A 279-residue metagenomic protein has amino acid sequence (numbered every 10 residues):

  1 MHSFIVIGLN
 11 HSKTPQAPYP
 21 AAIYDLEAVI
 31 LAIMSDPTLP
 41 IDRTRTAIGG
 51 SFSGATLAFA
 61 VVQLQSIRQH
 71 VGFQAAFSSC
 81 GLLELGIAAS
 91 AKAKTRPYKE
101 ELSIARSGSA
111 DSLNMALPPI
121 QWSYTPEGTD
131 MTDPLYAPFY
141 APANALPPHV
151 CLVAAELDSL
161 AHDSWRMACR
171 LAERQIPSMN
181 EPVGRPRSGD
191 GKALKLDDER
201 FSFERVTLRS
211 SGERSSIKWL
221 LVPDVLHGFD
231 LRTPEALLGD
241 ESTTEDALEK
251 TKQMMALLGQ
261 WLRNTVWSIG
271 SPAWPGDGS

Functional and structural regions predicted by a protein language model:
F4-R45: Catalytic nucleophile-loop/oxyanion-hole region of alpha/beta-hydrolase and closely related hydrolase-like folds
S12, S51, V222: Short loop/turn motifs enriched for small/polar and acidic residues
I30, G49, V62: Short-chain dehydrogenase/reductase
R43-R45, F59-S279: Alpha/beta hydrolase fold serine-hydrolase catalytic domain that processes acyl esters and thioesters
G50, G54-A58: Gly/Ala-rich beta-loop-alpha elbow adjacent to hydrolase catalytic centers
